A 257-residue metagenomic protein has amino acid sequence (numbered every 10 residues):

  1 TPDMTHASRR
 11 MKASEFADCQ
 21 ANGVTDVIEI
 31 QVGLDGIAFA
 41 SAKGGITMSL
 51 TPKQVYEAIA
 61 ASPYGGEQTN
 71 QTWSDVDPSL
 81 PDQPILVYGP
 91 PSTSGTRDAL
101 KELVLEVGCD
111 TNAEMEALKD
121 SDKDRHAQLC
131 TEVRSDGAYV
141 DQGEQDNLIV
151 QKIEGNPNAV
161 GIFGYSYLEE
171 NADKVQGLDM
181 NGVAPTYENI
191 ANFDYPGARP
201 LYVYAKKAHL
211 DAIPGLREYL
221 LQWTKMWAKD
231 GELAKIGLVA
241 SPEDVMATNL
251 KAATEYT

Functional and structural regions predicted by a protein language model:
T1-T257: Flexible loop/hinge segments at secondary-structure junctions
